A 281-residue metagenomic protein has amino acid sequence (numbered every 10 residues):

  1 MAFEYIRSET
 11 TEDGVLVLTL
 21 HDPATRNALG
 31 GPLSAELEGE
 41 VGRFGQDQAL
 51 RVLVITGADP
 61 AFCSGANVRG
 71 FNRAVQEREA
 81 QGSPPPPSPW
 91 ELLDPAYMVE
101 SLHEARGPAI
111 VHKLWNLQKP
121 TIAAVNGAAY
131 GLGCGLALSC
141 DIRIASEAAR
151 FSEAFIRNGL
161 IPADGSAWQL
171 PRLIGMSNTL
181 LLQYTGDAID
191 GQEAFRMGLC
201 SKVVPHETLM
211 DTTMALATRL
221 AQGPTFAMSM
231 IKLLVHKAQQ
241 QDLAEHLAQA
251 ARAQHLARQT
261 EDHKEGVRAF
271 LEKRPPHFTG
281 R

Functional and structural regions predicted by a protein language model:
M1-D13, F62, A74, E79-P85 (+4 more regions): C-terminal alpha-helix plus adjacent terminal tail
M1-P60, N72-A74: Conserved CoA-thioester-binding segment of acyl-CoA-metabolizing enzymes
L18, D22, E36-L37, I55 (+7 more regions): Terminal peptide-recognition signature
G30, S34, H103-E104, Q183 (+1 more regions): Amphipathic, non-transmembrane alpha-helical scaffold segments
G31-P32, A66, G135, G165: Generic recognition of short, well-ordered alpha-helical segments
L33-L37, R106, L209, A250: Hydrophobic alpha-helical membrane-association signature
G57-I110, A129, G159: Glycine- (often His-adjacent) and acidic-residue-rich active-site loop that binds/positions the CoA thioester
H112-M228, A251, Q259-T260, K264-R268 (+1 more regions): Crotonase-fold acyl-CoA enzyme core
